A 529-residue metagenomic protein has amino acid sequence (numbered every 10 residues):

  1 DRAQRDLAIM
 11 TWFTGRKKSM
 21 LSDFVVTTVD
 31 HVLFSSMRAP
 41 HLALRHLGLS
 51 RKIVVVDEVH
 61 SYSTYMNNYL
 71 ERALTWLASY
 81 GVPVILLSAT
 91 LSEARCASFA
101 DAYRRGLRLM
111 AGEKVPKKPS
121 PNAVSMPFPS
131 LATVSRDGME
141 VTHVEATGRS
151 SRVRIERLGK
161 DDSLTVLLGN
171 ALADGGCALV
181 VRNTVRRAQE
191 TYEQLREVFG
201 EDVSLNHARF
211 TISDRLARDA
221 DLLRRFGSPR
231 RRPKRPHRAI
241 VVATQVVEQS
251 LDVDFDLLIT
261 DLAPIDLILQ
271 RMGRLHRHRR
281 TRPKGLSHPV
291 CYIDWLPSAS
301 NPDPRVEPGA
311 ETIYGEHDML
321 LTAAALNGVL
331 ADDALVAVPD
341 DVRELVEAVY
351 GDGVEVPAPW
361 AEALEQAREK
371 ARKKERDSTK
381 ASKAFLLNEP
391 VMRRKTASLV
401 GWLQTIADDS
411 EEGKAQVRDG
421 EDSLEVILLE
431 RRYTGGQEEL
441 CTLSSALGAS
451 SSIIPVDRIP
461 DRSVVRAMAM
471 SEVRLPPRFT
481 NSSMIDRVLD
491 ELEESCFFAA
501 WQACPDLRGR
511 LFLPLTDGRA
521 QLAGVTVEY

Functional and structural regions predicted by a protein language model:
D1, R108-P127, V198-A217: Conserved RecA-like helicase motor-core motifs
D1-S35: Inter-Walker segment of RecA-like/P-loop motor cores
K18-S22, R38-V54, K234-R238: Short basic/glycine-enriched coil/helix segment immediately N-terminal to the Walker B
D30-L33, V59-S63, A89, V247-E248: Catalytic acidic motif of RecA-like/P-loop NTPases
L47-I53, H60-V141: Post-DEXD/H (motif II) to motif III coupling segment of the RecA-like Helicase ATP-binding lobe
D57-V59, L262: Walker B catalytic acidic pair
C96, R152, D162-R231, F255 (+1 more regions): C-terminal helicase lobe and adjacent C-terminal extensions/tails of nucleic-acid helicase motors
L107-A188: Conserved interdomain linker/interface between the two RecA-like ATPase lobes of SF2 helicase motors
